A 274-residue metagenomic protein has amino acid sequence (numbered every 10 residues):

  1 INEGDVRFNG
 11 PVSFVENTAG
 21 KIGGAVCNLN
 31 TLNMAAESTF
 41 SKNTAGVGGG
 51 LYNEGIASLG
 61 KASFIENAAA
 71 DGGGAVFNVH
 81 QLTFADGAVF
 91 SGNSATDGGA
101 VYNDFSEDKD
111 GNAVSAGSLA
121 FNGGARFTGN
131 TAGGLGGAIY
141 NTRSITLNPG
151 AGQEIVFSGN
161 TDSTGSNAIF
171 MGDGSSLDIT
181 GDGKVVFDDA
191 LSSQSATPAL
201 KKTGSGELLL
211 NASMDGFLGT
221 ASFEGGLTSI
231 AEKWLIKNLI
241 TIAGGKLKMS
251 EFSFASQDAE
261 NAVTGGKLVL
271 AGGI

Functional and structural regions predicted by a protein language model:
I1-I22, C27-V47, Y52-G72, F77-I274: Beta-strand-rich extracellular passenger or scaffold domains
